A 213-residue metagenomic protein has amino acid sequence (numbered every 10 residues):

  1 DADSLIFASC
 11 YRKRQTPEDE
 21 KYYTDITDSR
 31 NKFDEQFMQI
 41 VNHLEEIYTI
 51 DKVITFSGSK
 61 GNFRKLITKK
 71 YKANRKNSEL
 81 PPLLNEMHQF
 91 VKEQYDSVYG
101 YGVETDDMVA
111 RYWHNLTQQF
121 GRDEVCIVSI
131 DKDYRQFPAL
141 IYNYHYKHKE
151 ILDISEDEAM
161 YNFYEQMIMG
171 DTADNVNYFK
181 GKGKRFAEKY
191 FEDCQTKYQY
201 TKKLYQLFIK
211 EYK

Functional and structural regions predicted by a protein language model:
D1, I54-T55, V109, G183: Short low-polarity hydrophobic stretches
D1-K52, G58-T68: Non-catalytic, usually N-terminal nucleic-acid engagement modules in DNA/RNA processing proteins
Y23, Y48, A73-K213: Extended two-metal-dependent nuclease catalytic cores across DNA- and RNA-processing enzymes
F56-K60, S129-K132: A short beta-strand-to-loop transition that corresponds to the Sensor-1 phosphate-sensing loop of AAA+ P-loop ATPases
